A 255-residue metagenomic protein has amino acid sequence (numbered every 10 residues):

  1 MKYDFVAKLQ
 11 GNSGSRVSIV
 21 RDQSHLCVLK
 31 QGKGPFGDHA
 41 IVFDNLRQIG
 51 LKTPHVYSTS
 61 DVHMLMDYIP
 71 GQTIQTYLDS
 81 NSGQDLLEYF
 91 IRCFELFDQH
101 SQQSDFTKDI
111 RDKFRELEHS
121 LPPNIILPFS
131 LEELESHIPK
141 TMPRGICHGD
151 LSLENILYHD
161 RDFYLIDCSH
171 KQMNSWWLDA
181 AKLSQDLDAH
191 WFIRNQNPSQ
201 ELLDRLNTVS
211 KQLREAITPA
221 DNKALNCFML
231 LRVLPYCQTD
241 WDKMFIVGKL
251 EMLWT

Functional and structural regions predicted by a protein language model:
F5-I41, T76: ATP-binding glycine-rich loop module of kinase domains
V17-R21, L134-L178: Active-site acidic catalytic loop and adjacent metal/ATP-binding pocket of ATP-dependent phosphoryl transfer enzymes
V28-P35, D67-I69, D167-S169: Active-site ExK catalytic segment of metal-dependent nucleases
L46-K52, Q72-K140, R144-I146: Conserved kinase catalytic-core helix
Y57, I69, L78: Residues forming the ATP-binding cleft of Hanks-type serine/threonine protein kinase domains
D61-T73: Conserved short submotifs of the Hanks-type protein kinase catalytic core that shape the nucleotide-binding pocket
L178-I217, C227-M244: Active-site activation/catalytic loop segments of kinase-like enzymes and analogous catalytic loops in related
